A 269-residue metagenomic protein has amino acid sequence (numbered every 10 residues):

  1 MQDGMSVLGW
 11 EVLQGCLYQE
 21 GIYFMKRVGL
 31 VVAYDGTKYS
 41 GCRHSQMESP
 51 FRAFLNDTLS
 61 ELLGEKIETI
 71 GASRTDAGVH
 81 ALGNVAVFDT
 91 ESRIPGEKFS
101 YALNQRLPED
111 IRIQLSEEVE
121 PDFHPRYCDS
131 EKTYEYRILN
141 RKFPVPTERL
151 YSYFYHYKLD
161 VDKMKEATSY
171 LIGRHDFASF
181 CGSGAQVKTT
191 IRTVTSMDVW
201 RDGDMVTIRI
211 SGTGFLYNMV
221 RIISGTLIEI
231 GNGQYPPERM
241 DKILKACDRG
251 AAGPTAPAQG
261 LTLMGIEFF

Functional and structural regions predicted by a protein language model:
S6, C16-L17: Short, low-complexity intrinsically disordered segments enriched in A/P/G/S/L with frequent Arg, especially at protein
Y18-F269: Structured-RNA-binding interfaces characteristic of tRNA pseudouridine synthases
